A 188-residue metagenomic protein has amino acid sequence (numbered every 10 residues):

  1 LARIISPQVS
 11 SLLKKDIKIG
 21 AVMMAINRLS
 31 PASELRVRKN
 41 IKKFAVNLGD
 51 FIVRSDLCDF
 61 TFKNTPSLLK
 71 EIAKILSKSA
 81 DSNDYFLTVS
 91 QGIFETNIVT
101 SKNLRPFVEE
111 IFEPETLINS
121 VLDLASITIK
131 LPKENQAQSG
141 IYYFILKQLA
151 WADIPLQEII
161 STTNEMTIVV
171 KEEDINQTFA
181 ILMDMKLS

Functional and structural regions predicted by a protein language model:
R3-M24: Short, basic interhelical loop/turn and adjoining N-cap of the next helix at nucleic-acid- or acidic-partner-contacting
I17-S188: A conserved regulatory-domain signal marking ACT and ACT-like small-molecule sensing domains and adjacent regulatory
